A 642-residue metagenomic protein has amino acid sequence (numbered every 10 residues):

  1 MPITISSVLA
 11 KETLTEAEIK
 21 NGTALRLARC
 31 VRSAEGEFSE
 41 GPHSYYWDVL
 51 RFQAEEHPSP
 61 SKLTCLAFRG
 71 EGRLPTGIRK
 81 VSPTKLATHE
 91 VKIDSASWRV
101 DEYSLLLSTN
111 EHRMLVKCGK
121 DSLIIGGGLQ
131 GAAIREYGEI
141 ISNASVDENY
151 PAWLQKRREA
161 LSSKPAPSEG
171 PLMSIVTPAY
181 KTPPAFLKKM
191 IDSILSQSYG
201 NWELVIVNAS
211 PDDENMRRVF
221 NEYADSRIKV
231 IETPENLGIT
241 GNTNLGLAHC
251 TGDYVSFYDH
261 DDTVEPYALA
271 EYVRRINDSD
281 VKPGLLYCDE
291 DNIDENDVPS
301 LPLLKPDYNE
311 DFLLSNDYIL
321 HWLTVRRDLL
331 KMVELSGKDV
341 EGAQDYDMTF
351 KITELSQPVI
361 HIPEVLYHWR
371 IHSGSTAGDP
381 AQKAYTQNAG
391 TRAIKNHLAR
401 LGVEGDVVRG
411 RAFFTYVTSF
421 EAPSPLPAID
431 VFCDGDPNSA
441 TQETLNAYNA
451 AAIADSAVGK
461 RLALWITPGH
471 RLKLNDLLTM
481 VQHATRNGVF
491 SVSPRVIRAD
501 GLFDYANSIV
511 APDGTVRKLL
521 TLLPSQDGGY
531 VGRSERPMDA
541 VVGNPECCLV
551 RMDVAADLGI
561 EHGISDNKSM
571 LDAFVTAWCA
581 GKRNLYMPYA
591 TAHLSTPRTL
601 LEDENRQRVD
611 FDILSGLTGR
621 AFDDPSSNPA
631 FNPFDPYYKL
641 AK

Functional and structural regions predicted by a protein language model:
M1-Y46, R51, E55, S59 (+1 more regions): Short secondary-structure "cap/edge" segments that initiate or terminate local elements
Q130-S168, Y385-P427, T515-A540, N544 (+3 more regions): C-terminal, non-catalytic tails of nucleotide-sugar-dependent glycosyltransferases
L195-E235, G435-N438, Q442-I453: Acidic donor-binding segment of Leloir-type glycosyltransferases
T233-C250, A450-V458: Glycine-rich, basic loop-to-helix element that forms the pyrophosphate-binding segment of sugar-nucleotide handling
T240, A248, P299-D328, V340-E341 (+1 more regions): A recurrent flexible, glycine/aromatic-enriched loop bordering the glycosyltransferase active site that acts as
V255, A463: Short aromatic/hydrophobic "clamp" motif used to bind/position activated sugar donors
Y267-S300, H470-T515: Conserved donor NDP-sugar-binding/catalytic core segment of glycosyltransferases
V340, F350-W369, K395-V408, G563-S565 (+1 more regions): Catalytic donor-sugar/metal-binding loop of nucleotide-sugar-dependent glycosyltransferases
